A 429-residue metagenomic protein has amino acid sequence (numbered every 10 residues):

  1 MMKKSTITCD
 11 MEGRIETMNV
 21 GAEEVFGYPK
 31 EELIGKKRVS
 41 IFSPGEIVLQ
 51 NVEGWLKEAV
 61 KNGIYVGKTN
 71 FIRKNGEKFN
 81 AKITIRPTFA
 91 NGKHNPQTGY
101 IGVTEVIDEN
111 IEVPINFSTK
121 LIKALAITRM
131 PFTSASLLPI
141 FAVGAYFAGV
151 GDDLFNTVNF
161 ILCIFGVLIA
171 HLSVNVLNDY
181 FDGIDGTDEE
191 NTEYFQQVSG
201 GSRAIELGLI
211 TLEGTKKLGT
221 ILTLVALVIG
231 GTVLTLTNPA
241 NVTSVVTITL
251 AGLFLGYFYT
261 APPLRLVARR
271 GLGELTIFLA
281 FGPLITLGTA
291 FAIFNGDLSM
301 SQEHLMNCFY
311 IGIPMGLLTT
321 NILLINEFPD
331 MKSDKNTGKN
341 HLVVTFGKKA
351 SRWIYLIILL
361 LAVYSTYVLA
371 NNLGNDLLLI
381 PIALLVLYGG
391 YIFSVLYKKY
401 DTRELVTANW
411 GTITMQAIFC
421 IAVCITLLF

Functional and structural regions predicted by a protein language model:
I15-E16: Conserved hydrophobic beta-strand signature of PAS-family and PAS-like sensory domains
N19-A22, K339: N-terminal capping loop/helix in small sensory signaling domains highlighted by a polar->aromatic N-x2-3-F motif
A22-L33: PAS/PAS-like sensory domain cap-loop motif
E32-E46: PAS-family sensory/regulatory domains
G45-E77: Terminal output helix/cap of sensory domains in signal transduction proteins
I83-I101: Short loop/turn elements at sensory-signaling interfaces that couple input to output
T192-L236, N340-G374: Multi-pass membrane catalytic core of lipid/isoprenoid biosynthesis enzymes
G201-D297: Intramembrane alpha-helical segments
